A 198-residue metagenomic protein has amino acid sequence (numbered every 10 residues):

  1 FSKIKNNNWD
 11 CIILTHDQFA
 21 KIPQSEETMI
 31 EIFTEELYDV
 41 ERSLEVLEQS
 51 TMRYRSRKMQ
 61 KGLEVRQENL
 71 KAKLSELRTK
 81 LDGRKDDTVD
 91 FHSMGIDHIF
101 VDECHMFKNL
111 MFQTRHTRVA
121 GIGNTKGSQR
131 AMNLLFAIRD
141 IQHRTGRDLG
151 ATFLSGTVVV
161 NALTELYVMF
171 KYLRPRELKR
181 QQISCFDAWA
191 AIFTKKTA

Functional and structural regions predicted by a protein language model:
F1-I12: Conserved motor-coupling elements within RecA-like helicase/translocase cores
K3-I4, P23, T164: Short amphipathic alpha-helical segment within the helicase RecA-like ATPase core that mediates nucleic-acid
N6-N8, M94-G95, T145-D148: Short loop/turn elements that form and flank the Walker-type P-loop nucleotide-binding site in RecA-like NTPase cores
I12-A20, Q60-G95, L110, R118-A137: Conserved helicase/translocase P-loop NTPase motor core
A20, F107-K108, V160-N161: Catalytic P-loop NTPase motifs of RecA-like helicase/translocase cores
S25-T28: A conserved SF2-helicase RecA2
T34-G62, H98, T114-A198: Conserved P-loop NTPase motor "coupling/switch" region that bridges the ATPase
D102-E103: Walker B catalytic acidic pair
